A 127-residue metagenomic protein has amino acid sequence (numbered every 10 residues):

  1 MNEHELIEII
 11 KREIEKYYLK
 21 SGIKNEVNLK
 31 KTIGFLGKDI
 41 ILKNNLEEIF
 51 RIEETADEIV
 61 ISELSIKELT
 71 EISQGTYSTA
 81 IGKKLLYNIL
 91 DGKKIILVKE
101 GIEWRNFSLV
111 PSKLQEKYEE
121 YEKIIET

Functional and structural regions predicted by a protein language model:
M1-V27: Short, low-complexity, charged amphipathic interaction modules
H4-E5, I95-T127: Short, glycine-/small-residue-rich phosphate/pyrophosphate-handling segment
K20-F50: Short, charged N-terminal beta->alpha structural module
I40-L42, S65-L69, E103-R105: Short acidic, S/G/P-rich loop/turn micro-motifs used as interaction or catalytic elements
N44-E47, T79-I95: Histidine-anchored nucleotide/phosphate-binding helix
F50-S65, L69: Short, well-ordered secondary-structure micro-motifs within conserved domains or adaptor modules
E68-T79, N106-L109: Glycine/threonine-rich flexible loop motifs
Q74-K83, K113-E119: Charged helix-capping and loop-helix junction motifs
